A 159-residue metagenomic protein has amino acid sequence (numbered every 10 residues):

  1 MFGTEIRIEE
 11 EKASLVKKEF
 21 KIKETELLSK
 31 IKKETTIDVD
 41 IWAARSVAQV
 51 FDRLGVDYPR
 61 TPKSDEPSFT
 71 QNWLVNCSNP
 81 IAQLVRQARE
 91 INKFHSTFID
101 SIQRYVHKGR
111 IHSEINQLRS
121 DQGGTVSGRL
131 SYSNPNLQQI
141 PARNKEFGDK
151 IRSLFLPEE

Functional and structural regions predicted by a protein language model:
M1-G148, L156-E159: Conserved "right-hand" nucleotidyltransferase catalytic core of DNA-directed polymerases
